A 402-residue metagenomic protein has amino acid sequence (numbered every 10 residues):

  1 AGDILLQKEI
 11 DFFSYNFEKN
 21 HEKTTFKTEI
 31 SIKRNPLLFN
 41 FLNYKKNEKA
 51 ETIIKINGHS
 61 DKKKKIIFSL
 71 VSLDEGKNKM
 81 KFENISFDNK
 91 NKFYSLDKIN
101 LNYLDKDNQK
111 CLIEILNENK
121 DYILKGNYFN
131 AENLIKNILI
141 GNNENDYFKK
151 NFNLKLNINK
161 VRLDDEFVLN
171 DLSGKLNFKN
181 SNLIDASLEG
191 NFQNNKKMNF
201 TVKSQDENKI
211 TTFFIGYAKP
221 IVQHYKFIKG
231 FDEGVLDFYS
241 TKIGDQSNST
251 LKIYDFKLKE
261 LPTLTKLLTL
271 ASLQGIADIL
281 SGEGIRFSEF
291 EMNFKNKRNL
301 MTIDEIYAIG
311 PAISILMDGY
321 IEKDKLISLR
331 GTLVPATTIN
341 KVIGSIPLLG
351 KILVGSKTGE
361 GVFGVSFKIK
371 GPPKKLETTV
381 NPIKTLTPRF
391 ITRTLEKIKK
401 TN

Functional and structural regions predicted by a protein language model:
A1-M301, I306, I313-N402: Membrane-proximal interfacial segments on either side of biological membranes
